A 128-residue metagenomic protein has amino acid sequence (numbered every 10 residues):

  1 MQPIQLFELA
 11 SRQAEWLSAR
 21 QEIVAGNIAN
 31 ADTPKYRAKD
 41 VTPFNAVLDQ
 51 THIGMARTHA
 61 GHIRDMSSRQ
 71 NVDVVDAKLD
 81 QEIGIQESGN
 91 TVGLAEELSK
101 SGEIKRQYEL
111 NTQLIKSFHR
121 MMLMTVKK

Functional and structural regions predicted by a protein language model:
M1-K128: Amphipathic alpha-helical polymerization modules
